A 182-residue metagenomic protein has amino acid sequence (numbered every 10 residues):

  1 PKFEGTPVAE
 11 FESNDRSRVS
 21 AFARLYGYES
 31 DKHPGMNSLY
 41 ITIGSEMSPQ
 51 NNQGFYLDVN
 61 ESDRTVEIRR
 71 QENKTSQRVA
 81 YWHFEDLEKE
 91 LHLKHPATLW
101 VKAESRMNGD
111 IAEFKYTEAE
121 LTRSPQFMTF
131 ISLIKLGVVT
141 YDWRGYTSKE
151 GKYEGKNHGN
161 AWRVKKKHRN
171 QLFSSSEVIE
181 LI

Functional and structural regions predicted by a protein language model:
P1, P7-I182: Nucleic-acid endonuclease domains
